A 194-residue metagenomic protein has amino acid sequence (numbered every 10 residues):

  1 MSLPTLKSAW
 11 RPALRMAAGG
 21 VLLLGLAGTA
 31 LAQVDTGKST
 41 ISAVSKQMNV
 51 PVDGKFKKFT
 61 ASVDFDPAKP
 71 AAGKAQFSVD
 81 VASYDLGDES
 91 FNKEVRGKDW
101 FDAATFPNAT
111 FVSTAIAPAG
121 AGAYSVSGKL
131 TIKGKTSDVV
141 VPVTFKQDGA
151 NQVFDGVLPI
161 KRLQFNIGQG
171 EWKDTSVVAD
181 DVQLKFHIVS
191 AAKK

Functional and structural regions predicted by a protein language model:
S2-G20: Bacterial N-terminal signal peptides that target proteins for export
R15, G20-L31: C-terminal segment of classical bacterial N-terminal signal peptides
A30-K194: Low-complexity, acidic/polar, glycine-enriched regions of mature
